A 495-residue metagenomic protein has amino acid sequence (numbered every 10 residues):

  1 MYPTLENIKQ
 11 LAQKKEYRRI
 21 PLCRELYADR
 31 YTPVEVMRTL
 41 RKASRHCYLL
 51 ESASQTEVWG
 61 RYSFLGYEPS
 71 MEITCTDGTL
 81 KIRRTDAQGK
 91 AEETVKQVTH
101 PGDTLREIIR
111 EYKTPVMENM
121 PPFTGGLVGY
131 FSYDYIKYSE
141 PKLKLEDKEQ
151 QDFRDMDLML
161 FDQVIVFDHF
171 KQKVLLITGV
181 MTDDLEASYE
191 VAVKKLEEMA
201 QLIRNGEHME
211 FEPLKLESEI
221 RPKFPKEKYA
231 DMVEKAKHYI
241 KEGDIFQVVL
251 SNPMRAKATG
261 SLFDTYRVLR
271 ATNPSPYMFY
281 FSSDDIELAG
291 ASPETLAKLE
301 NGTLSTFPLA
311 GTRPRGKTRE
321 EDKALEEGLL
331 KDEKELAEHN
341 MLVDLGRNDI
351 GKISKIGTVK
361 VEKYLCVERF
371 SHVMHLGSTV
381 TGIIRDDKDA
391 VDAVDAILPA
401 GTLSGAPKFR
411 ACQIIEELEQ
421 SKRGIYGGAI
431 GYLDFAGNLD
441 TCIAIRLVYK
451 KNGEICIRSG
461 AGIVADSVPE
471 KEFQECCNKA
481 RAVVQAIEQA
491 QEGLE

Functional and structural regions predicted by a protein language model:
M1-E495: Extended alpha-helical targeting/anchoring segments, especially N-terminal organellar/secretory targeting helices
